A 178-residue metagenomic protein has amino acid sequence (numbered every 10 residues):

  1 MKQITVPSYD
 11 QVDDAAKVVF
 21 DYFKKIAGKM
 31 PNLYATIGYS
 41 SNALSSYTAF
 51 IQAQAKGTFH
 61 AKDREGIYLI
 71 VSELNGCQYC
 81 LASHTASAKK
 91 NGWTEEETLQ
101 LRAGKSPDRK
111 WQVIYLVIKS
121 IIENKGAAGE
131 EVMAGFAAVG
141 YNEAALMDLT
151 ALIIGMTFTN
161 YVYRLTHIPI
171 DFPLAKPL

Functional and structural regions predicted by a protein language model:
M1-L178: Hydrophobic alpha-helical segments
